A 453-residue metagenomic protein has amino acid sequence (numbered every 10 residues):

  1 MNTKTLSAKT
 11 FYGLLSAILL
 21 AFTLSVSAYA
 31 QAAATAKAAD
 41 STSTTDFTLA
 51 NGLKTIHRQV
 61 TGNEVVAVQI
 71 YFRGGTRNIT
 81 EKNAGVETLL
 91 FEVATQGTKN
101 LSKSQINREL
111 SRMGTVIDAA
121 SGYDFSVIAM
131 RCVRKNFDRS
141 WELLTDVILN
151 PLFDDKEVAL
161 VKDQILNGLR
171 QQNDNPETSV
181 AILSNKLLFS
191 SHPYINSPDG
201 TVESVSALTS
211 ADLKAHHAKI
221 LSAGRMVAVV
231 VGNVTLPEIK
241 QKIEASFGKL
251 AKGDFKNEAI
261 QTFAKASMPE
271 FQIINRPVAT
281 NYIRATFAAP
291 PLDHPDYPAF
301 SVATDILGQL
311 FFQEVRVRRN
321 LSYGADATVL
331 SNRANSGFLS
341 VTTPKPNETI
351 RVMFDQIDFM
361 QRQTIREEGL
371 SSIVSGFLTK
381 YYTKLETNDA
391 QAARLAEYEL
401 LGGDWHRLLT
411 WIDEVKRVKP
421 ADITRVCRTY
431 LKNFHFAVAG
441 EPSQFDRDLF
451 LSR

Functional and structural regions predicted by a protein language model:
G13-S27: Bacterial N-terminal signal peptides
Q31-K37, T55, V227-G232, A264 (+2 more regions): C-terminal regions of mature proteins
G52, I70, E87-L90, L110 (+15 more regions): Buried hydrophobic packing residues in well-ordered domains
Q69-R131, S197, I306-L321: M16/MPP (pitrilysin/insulinase) zinc-metallopeptidase core fold and M16-derived inactive scaffolds
T76, R284-T286, T304-T343: A structural supersecondary motif
Q96-N100, R131-K162, V329-K384, F450-R453: M16/insulysin-pitrilysin zinc metalloprotease superfamily fold
N173-S222, I243, G324, K384-D413: Scaffold signal of the M16-like zinc-metallopeptidase fold and its non-catalytic homologs
S190-S191, P198, A223, V227-P291 (+1 more regions): An aromatic/glycine/proline-enriched structural segment found at the starts of mature extracellular/organellar domains
